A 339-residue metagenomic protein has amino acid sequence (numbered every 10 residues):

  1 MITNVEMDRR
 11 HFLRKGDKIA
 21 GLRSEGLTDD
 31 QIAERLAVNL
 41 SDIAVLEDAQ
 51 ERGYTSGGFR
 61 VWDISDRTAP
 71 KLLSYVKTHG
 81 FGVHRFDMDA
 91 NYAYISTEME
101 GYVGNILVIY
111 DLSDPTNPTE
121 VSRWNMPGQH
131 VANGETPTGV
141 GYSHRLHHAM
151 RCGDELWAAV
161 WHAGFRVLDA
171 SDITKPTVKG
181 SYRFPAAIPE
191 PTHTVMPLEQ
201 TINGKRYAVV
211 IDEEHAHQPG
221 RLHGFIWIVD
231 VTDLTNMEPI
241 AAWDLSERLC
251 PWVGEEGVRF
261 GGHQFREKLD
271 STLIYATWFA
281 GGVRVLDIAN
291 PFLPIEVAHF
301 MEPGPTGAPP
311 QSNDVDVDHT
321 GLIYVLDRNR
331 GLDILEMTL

Functional and structural regions predicted by a protein language model:
M1-L339: Feature marking well-ordered beta-strand scaffolds used for ligand recognition
